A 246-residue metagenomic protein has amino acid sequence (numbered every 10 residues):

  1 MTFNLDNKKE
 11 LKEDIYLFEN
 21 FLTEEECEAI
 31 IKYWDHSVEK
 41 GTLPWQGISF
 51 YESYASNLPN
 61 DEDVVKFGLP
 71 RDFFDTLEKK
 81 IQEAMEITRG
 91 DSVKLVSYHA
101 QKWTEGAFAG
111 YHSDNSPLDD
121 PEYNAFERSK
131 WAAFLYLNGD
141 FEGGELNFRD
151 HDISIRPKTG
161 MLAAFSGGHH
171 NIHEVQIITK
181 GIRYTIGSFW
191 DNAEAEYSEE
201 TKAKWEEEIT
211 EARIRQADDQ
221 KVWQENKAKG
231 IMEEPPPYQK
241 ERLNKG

Functional and structural regions predicted by a protein language model:
T2-G90, T201, A212, R242-L243: Non-heme Fe(II)/2-oxoglutarate
L22, W34, N115, L137 (+1 more regions): Short beta-strand segments enriched in hydrophobic/aromatic residues within well-folded beta-rich domains
H36, E105, Y136-G139, G168: Glycine-rich, acidic and aromatic/proline-enriched surface loops and short helix-turn segments that act as binding
I87-H99: A short coil-to-beta-strand element that immediately follows conserved catalytic motifs
A100-W103, D120-E142, F189-W190: Short, conserved beta-strand element in jelly-roll/cupin
F108-S116: Histidine-centered catalytic micro-motifs
E127-S129, D140-G246: Catalytic core of Fe(II)/2-oxoglutarate
